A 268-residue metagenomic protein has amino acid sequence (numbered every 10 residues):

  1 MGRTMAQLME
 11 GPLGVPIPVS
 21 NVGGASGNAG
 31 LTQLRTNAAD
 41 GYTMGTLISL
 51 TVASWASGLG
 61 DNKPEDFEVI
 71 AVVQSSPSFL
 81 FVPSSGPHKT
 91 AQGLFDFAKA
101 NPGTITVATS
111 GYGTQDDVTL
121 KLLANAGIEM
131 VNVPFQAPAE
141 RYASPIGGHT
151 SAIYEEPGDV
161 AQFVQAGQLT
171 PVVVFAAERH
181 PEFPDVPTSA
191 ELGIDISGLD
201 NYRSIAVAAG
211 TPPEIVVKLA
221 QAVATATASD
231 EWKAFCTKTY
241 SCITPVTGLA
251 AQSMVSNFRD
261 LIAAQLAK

Functional and structural regions predicted by a protein language model:
M1-D66, T104, Y112-Q115, A126-S151 (+2 more regions): N-terminal (or domain-start) structured segment
V52-G60, V73-P87, K121-N125, S204-I205 (+1 more regions): Periplasmic solute-binding protein
A53-F67, A71-V73, P181-L192: Hinge/lid segment of periplasmic solute-binding proteins
D66-T106: A conserved helix-loop-strand patch within extracytoplasmic ligand-binding domains of the periplasmic binding
S75, D159-A228, S253, N257-D260: C-terminal lobe and pocket-closing loops of periplasmic/extracytoplasmic Venus-flytrap solute-binding proteins
T104, A108-Y112, D116-V186: Ligand-binding pocket segment of bilobal, Venus flytrap-like solute-binding proteins
N125-M130, P213-K268: An extracytoplasmic/periplasmic, membrane-proximal ligand-sensing/linker region
